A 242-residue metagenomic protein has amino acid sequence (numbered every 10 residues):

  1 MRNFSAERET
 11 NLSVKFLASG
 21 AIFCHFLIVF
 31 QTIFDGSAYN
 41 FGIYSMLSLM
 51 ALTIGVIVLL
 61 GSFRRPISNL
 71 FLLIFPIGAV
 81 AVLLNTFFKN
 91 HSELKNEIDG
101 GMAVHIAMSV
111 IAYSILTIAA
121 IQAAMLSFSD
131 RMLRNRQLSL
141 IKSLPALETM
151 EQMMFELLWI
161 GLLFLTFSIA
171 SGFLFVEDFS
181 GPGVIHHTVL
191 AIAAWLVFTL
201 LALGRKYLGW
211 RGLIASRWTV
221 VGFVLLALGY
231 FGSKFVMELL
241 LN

Functional and structural regions predicted by a protein language model:
M1-A6, I118: N-terminal signal-anchor/start-transfer transmembrane helix
T10-A18, Y44-M46, S68-A79, I214-V221: Cytoplasmic-side transmembrane-helix entry/capping segments in multi-pass membrane proteins
L17-I33, V80-F87: A generic, lipid-embedded transmembrane alpha helix
A38-A51, G183-A194: Structural signature of hydrophobic alpha-helical transmembrane segments
L59-V110: Hydrophobic alpha-helical segments and helix pairs
V104-Q122: Alpha-helical transmembrane segments
G204-V224: Interfacial loop-to-transmembrane junctions
L228-N242: Juxtamembrane boundary at the C-terminal end of a transmembrane helix
